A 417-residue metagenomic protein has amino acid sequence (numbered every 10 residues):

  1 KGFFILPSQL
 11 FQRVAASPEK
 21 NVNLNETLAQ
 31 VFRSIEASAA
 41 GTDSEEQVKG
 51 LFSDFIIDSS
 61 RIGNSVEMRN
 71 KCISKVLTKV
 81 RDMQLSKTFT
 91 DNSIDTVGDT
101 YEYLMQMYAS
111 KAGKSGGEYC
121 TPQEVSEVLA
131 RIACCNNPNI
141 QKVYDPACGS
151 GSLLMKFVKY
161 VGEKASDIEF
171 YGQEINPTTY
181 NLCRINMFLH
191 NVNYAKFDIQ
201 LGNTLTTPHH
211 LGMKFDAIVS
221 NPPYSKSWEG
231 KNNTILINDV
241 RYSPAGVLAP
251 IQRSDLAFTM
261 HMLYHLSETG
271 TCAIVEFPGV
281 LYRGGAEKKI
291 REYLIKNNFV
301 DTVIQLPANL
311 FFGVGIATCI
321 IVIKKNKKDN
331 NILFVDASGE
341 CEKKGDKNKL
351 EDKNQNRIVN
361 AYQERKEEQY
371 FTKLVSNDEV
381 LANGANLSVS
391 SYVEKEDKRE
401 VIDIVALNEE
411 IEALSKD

Functional and structural regions predicted by a protein language model:
K1-N137, A195-T204, Q305-N309, N330-S338 (+1 more regions): Non-catalytic, mostly N-terminal accessory regions of nucleic-acid modification and defense proteins
V66-R69, F89-S93, E118, G172 (+3 more regions): Alpha-helix initiation/capping motif
E67-N70, N193, T269, N297: Residues at alpha-helix boundaries and the short loops/turns that link adjacent helices
C72, C120, C134-C135, C148 (+5 more regions): Generic recognition of cysteine residues
T90, G162-E163, L189, F311-G313: Generic marker of residues within folded, mature protein domains
S115-S220, S225-S227, K231-T234, R241-G246 (+3 more regions): Conserved S-adenosyl-L-methionine
P208, G212-D417: A conserved structural/catalytic subdomain of Rossmann-like adenosyl-cofactor enzymes
